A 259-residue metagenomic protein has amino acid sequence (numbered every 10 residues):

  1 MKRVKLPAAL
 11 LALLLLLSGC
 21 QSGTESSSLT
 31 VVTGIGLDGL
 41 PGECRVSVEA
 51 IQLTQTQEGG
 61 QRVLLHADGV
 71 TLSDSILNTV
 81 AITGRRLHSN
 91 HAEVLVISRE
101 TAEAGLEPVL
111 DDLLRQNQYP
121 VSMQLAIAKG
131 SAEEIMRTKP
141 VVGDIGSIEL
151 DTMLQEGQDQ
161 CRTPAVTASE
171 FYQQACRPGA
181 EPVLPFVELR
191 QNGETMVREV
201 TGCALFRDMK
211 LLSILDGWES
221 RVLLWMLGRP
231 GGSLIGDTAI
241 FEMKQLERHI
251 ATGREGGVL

Functional and structural regions predicted by a protein language model:
K2-L259: Membrane-proximal alpha-helical signals and transmembrane carboxylates
